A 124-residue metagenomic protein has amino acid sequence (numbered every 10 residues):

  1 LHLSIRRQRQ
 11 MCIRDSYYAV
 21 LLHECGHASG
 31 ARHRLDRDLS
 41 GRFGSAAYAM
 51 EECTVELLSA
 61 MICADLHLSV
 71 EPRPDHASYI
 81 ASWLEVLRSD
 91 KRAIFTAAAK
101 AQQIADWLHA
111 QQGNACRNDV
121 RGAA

Functional and structural regions predicted by a protein language model:
L1-R9, I13: Single conserved hydrophobic/aromatic residue that forms the stacking wall/gate of nucleotide- or nucleobase-binding
Q10, L35-A49: Short helix/strand-bridging catalytic loops that position acidic/His residues to coordinate divalent metals and engage
Y18, E51-T54, A97: Hydrophobic (often cysteine-bearing) scaffold residues that line and stabilize catalytic clefts of nucleotide/cofactor
A19-R32, V55: Active-site recognition of the HExxH zinc-binding catalytic motif
H27, A31-L35, L68, A110: Conserved helix-loop functional segments at active or binding sites
A49-D65: An active-site-proximal "capping" alpha-helix that borders the catalytic cofactor pocket
A60-A124: Long, well-structured alpha-helical subdomains associated with metal-dependent extracellular/ecto-lumenal hydrolases
